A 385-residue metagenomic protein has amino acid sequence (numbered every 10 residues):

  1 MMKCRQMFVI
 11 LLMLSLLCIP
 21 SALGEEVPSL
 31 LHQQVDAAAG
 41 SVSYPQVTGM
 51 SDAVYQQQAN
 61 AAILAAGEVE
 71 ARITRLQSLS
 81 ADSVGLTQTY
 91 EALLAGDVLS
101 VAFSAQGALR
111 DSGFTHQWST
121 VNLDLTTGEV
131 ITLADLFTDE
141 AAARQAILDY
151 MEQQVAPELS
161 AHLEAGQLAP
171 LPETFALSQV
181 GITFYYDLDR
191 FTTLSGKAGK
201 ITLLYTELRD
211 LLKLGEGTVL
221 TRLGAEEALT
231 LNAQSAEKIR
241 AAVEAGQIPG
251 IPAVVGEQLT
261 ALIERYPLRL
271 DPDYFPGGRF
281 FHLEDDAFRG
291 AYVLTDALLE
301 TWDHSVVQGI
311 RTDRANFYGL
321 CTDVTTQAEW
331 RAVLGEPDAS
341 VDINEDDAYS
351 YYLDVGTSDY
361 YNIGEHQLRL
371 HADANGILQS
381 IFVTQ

Functional and structural regions predicted by a protein language model:
C4-G24: Sec-dependent N-terminal signal peptides of Gram-positive bacterial secreted proteins and lipoproteins
L23-A242, G246, T260, G278-R279 (+2 more regions): Compositionally biased intrinsically disordered regions enriched in Thr/Gly
G85, P276-G278, D313-Y318: N-terminal post-signal-peptidase region of extra-cytosolic proteins
T87, E244, V255-S305, T325-Q385: A cross-family detector of function-defining hotspots
S100-A108, H116-Q154, L294-Y349: Long, charged/polar, surface-exposed segments that mediate recognition or autoinhibition
A245-P252, R314-G319, G356-S358: Short, recurring structural edge motifs at helix starts
